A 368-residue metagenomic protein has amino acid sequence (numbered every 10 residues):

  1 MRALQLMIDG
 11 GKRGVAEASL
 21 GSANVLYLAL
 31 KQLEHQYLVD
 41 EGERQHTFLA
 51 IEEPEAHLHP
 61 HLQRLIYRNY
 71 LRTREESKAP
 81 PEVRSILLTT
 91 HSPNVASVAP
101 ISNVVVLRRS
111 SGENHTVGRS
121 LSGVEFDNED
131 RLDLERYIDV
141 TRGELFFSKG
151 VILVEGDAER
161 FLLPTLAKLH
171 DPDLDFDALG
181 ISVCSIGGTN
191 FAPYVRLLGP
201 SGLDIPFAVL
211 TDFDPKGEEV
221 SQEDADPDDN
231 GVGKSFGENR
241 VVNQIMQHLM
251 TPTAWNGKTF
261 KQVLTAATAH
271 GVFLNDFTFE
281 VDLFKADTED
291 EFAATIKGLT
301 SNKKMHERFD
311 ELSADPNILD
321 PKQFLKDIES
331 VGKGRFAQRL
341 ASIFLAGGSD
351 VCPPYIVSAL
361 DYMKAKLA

Functional and structural regions predicted by a protein language model:
Q5-T141, K168, F344-A368: Switch/communication elements of ASCE P-loop NTPase nucleotide-binding domains
A99, V105-A368: Acidic, divalent-metal-binding catalytic cores of TOPRIM and closely related two-metal-ion phosphodiester/pyrophosphate
